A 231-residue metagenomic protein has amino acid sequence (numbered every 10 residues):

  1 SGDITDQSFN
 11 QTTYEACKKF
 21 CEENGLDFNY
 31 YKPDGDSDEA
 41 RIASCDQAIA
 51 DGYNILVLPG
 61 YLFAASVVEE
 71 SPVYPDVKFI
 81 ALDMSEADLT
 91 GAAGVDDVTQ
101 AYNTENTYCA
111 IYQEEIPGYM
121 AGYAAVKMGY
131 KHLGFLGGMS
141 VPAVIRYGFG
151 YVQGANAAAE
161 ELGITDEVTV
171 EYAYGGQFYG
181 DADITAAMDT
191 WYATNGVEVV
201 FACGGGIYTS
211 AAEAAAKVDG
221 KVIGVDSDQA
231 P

Functional and structural regions predicted by a protein language model:
S1-P231: A residue-level marker of the well-folded mature domains of exported/periplasmic proteins
